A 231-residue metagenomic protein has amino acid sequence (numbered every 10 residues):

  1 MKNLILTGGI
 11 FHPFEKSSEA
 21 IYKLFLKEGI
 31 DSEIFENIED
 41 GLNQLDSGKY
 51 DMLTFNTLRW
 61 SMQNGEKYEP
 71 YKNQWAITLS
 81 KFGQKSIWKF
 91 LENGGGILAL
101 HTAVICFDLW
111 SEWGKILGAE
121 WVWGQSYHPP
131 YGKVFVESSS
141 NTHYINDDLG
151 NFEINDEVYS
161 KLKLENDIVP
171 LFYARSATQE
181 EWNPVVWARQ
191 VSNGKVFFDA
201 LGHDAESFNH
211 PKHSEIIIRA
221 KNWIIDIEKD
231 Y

Functional and structural regions predicted by a protein language model:
M1-M52: Aromatic-Pro/Gly-enriched surface loop or interdomain linker that acts as a lid/target-recognition segment
N3, L53, K163-Y231: A glycine-centered loop/beta-turn motif at secondary-structure junctions
I5, G48-F107, N193: Short alpha-beta junction capping motif
I10-F11, E39-D40, R59-M62, A103-F107 (+2 more regions): Solvent-exposed loop/turn segments at secondary-structure junctions within structured extracellular/periplasmic domains
E15-A20, L45, S111-E112, W182 (+1 more regions): Generic recognition of short, well-ordered alpha-helical segments
S17, T78-G83, Q179, K212 (+1 more regions): Soluble or luminal CAZymes and related metallo-dependent hydrolases
F25, D31, K115, A119-N193: Catalytic beta-strand/loop cores that center a nucleophilic Ser/Cys/Thr and support acyl-enzyme chemistry
